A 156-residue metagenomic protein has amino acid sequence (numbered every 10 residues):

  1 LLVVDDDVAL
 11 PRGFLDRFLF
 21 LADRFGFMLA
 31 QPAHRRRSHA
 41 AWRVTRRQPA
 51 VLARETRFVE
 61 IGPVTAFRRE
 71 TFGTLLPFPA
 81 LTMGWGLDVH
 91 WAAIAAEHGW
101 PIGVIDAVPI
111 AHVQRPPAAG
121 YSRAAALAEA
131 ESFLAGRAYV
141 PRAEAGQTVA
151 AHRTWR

Functional and structural regions predicted by a protein language model:
L1-A9: Short beta-strand-to-loop acidic/aromatic patch adjacent to the donor-nucleotide binding site
L2, A30, G103-I105: Hydrophobic/aromatic beta-strand patches that form the interior of the parallel beta-sheet core in alpha/beta enzyme
P11-G86, A92-A93, E97: Conserved catalytic core of nucleotide-sugar-dependent glycosyltransferases
L81-R156: C-terminal catalytic/acceptor-binding lobe
